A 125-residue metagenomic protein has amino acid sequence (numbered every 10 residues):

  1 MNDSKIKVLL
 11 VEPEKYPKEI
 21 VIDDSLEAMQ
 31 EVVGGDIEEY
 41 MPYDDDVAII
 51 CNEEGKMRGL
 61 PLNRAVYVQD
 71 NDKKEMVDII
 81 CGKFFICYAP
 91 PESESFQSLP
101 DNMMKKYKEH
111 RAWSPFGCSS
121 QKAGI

Functional and structural regions predicted by a protein language model:
N2-I125: Domain-length accessory/inserted modules outside core catalytic folds
